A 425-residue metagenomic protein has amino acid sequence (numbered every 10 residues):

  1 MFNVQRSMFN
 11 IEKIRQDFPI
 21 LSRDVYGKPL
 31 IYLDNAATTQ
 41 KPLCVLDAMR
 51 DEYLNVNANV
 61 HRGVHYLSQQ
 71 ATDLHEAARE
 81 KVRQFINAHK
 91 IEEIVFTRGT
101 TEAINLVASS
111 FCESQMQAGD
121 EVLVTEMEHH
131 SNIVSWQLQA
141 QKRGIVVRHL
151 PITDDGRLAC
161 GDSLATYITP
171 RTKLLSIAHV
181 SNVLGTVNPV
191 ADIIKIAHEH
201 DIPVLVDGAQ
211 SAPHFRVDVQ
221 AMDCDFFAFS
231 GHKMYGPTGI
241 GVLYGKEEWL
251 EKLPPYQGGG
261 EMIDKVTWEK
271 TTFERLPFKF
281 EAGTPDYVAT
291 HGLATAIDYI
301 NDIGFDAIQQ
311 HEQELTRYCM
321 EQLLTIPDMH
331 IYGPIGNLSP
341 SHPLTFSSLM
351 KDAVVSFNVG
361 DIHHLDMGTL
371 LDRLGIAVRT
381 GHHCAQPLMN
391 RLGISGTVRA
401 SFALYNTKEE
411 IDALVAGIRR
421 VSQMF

Functional and structural regions predicted by a protein language model:
S7-F425: Pyridoxal 5′-phosphate
